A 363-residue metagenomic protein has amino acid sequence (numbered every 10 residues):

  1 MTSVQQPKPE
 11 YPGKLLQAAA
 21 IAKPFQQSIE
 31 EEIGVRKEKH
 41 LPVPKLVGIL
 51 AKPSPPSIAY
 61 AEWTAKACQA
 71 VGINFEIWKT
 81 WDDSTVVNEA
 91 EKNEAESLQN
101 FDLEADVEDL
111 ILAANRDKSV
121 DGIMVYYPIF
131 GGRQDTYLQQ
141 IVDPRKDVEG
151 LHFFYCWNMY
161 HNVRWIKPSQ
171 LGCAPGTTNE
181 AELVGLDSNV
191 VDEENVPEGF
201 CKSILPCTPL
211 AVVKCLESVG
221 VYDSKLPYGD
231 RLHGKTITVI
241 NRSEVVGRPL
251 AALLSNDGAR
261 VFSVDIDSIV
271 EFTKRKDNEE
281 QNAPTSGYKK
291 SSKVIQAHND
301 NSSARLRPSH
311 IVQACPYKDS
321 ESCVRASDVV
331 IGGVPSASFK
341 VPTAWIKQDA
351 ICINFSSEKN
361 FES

Functional and structural regions predicted by a protein language model:
T2-P42, I49: Positively charged, low-complexity intrinsically disordered leader regions
I33-P44, A113-S119, D230-R231: Glycine-rich phosphate/diphosphate-binding loops that line cofactor/substrate pockets in enzymes
A51-Q69, G172-V341, I351: Glycine-rich phosphate/diphosphate-binding loop of Rossmann-like nucleotide-binding domains
A65-L98, V261-D265, V270: Short beta-strand elements in bilobed, periplasmic/extracellular small-molecule ligand-binding domains
W78-L205: Phosphate/diphosphate ligand-binding glycine-rich loop within oxidoreductases
R116, S322-V324, W345: Structural alpha-helical scaffold elements that stabilize or flank donor/cofactor-binding regions in carbohydrate
Y126-G132, S243-V245, P335-S338, E358-K359: Short glycine-rich anion-binding loops that position phosphate/pyrophosphate groups of nucleotides and phosphorylated
G150, G332-V334, S338, A344-S363: ADP-ribose/adenylate-binding Rossmann-like module
